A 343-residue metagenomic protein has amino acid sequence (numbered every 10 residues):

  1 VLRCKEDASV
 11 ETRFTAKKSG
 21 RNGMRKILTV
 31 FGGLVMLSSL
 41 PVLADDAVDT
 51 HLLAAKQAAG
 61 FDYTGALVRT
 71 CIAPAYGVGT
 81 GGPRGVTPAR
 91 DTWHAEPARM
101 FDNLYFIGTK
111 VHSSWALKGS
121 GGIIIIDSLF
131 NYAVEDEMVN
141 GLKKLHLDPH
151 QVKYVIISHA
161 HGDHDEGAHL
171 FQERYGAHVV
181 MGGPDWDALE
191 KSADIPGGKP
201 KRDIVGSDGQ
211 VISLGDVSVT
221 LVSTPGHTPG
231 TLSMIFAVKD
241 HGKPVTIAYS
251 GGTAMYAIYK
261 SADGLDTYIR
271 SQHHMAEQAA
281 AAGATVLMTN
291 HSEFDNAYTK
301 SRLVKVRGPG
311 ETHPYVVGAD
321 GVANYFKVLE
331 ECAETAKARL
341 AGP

Functional and structural regions predicted by a protein language model:
V1-G23: Short, Lys/Arg-enriched N-terminal segments with co-localized hydrophobic residues within the first ~10-30 amino acids
N22-F31, G108: Bacterial N-terminal signal peptides that target proteins for export
S39-P41: N-terminal signal peptide c-region/cleavage motif recognized by signal peptidases
A44-T87, H241, T253-P343: Accessory terminal helices/loops
D45, T50-K56, Y132-S213, K305-R307 (+3 more regions): Active-site HxH/HxHxD metal-binding segment of metal-dependent hydrolases
R84, R99-F101, D136, L147 (+7 more regions): Metallo-beta-lactamase
R90-L145, S233-M255: Conserved beta-strand hairpin/beta-sheet module of binuclear metal-dependent hydrolase folds, prominently
A133, A160-E166, W186-L189, P229-L232 (+3 more regions): Active-site environment of divalent metal-dependent phosphoester hydrolases
